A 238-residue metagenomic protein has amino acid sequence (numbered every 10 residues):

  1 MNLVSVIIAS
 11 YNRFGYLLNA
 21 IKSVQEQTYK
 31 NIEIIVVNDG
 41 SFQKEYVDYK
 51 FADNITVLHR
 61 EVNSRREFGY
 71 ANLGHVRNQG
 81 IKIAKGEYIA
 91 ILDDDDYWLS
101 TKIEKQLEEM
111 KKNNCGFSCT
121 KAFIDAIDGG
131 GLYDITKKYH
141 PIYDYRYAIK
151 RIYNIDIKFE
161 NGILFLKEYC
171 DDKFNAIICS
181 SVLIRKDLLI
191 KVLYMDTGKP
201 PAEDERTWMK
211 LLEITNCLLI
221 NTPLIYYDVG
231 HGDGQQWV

Functional and structural regions predicted by a protein language model:
M1-Q25: N-proximal low-complexity "stem/linker" segments adjacent to membrane-targeting elements
Y16, E45-Y46, R77, W98-I103 (+1 more regions): Acidic donor-diphosphate engagement hotspot in glycosyltransferases and nucleotidyltransferases that stabilizes
I21-R66: Acidic donor-binding segment of Leloir-type glycosyltransferases
V62-A84, K105: Glycine-rich, basic loop-to-helix element that forms the pyrophosphate-binding segment of sugar-nucleotide handling
L73-G74, D144-V238: Conserved nucleotide-sugar donor-binding catalytic segment
I89: Short aromatic/hydrophobic "clamp" motif used to bind/position activated sugar donors
D93-Y97, K121: The conserved acidic donor/metal-binding loop of glycosyltransferases
T101-A148: Conserved donor NDP-sugar-binding/catalytic core segment of glycosyltransferases
